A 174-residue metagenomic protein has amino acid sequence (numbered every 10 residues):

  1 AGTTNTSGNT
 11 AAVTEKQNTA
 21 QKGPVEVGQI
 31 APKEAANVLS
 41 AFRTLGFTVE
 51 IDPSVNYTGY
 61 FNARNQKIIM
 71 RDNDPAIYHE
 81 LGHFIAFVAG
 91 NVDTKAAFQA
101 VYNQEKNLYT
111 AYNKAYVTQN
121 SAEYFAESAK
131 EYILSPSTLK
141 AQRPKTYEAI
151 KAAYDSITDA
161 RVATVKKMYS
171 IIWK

Functional and structural regions predicted by a protein language model:
A1-T19: Ser/Thr/Gly/Pro-rich low-complexity, disordered linker/stalk segments of secreted and cell-surface proteins
N18, G23-K174: Active-site-flanking segments in enzyme catalytic domains
